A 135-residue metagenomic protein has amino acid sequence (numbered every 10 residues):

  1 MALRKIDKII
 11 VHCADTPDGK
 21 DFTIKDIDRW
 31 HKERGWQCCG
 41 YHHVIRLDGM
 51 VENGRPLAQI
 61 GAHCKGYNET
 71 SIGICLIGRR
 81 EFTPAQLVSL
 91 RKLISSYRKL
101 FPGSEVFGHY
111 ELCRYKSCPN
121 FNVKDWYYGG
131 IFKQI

Functional and structural regions predicted by a protein language model:
M1-A14, L47-V51, P56, Y67-I72 (+1 more regions): Basic/polar, cationic surfaces and motifs that engage anionic cell-wall and phosphate/carboxylate ligands
M1-Q37: Cell wall/extracellular polymer interaction/catalysis modules
F22, A62-G66: A short, polar/proline- and glycine-enriched secondary-structure boundary/capping micro-motif
W36-C38, F101-P102: Short helix-terminating capping/connector loops at secondary-structure junctions
A58-I60: A short acidic/small-residue loop/turn micro-motif
